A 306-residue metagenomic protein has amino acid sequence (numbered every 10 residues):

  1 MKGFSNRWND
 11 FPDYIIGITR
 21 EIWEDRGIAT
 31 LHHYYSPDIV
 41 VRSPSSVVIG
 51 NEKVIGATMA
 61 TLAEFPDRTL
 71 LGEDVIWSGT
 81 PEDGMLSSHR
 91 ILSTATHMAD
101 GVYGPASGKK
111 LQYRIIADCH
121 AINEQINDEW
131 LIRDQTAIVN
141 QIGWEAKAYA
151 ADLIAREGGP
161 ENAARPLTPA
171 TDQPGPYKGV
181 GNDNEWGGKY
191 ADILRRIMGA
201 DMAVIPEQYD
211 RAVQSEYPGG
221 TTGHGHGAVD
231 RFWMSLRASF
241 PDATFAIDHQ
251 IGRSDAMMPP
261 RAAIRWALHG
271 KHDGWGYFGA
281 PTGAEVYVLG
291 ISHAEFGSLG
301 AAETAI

Functional and structural regions predicted by a protein language model:
M1-I306: C-terminal and inter-domain tail/linker signature
